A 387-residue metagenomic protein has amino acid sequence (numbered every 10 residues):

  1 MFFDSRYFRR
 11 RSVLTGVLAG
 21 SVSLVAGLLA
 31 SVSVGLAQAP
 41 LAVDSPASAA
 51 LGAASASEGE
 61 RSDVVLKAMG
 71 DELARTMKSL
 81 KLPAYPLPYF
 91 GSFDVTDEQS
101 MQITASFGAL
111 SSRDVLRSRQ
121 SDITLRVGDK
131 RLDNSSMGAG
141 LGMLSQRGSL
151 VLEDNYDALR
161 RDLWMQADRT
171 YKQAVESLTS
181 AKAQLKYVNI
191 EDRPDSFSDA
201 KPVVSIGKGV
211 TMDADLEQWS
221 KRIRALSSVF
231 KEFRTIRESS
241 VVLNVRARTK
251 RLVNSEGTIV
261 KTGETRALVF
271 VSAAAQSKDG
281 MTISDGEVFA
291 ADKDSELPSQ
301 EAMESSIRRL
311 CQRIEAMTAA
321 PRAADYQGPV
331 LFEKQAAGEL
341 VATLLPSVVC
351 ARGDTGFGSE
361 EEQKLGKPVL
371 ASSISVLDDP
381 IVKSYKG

Functional and structural regions predicted by a protein language model:
M1-T15: N-terminal secretory signal peptides that target proteins for export/translocation
F2-F3, V34-K386: Active-site bordering "gate/hinge" segments that shape substrate access to catalytic or cofactor-binding pockets
S5-F8, L28, S45: Short linear motifs in intrinsically disordered/low-complexity regions
S12, G16-G35: Bacterial N-terminal signal peptides
